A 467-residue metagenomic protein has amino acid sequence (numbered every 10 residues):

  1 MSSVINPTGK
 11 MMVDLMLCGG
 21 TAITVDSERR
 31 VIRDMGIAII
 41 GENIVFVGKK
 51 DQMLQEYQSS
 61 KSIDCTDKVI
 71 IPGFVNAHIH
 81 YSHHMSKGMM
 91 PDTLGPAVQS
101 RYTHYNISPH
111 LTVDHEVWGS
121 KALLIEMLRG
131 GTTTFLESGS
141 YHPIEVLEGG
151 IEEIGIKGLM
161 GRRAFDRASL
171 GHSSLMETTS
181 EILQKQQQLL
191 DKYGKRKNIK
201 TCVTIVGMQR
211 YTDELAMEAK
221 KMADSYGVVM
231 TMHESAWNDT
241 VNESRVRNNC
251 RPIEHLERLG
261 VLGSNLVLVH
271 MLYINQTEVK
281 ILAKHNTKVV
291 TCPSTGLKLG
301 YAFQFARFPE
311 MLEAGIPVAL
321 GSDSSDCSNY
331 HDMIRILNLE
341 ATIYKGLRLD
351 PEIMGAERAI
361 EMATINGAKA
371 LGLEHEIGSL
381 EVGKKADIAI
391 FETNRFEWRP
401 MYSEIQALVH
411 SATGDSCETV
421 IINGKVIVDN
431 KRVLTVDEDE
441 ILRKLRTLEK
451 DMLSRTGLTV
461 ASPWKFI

Functional and structural regions predicted by a protein language model:
M1-M35, I40-V45, K49-K50, L54-E56 (+1 more regions): Active-site microenvironment of metallo-dependent hydrolases
G9-G19, L54-Q99, K121, I125-R129: Replace "His-x-His-based motif
M85-W118, R162-T179, N238-N265, H285-K288 (+1 more regions): Active-site gating loops and adjacent loop-to-helix segments of metal-dependent hydrolytic enzymes
M89-I156, I182-K195, R446-L448: Alpha-helical scaffold segments that flank or form the walls of functional sites
V146-V279: Metal-coordinating catalytic core of metallo-dependent amide/deamination hydrolases
N238-C250, E278-A283, G300-M311, S328-K345: Histidine/acidic-residue-rich catalytic or RNA/ligand-binding cores of hydrolases and nuclease-related proteins
R258-N265, P309-R395, S411-T413: His/Asp/Glu-enriched, well-ordered alpha-helical/loop segment that forms or immediately abuts the divalent-metal
A283-S322: A conserved active-site cap/scaffold subdomain adjacent to cofactor or substrate pockets
